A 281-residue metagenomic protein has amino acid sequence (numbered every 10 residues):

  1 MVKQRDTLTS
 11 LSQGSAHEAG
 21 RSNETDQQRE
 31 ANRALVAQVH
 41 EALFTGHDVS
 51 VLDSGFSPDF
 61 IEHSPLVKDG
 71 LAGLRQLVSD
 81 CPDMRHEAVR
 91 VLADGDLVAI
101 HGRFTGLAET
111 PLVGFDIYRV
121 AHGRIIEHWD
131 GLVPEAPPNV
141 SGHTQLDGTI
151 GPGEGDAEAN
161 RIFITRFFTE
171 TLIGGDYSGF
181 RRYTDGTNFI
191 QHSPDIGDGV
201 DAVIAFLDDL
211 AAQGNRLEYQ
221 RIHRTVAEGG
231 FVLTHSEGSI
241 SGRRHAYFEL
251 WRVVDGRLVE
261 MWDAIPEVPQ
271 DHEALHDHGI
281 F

Functional and structural regions predicted by a protein language model:
V2-F281: C-terminal and inter-domain tail/linker signature
